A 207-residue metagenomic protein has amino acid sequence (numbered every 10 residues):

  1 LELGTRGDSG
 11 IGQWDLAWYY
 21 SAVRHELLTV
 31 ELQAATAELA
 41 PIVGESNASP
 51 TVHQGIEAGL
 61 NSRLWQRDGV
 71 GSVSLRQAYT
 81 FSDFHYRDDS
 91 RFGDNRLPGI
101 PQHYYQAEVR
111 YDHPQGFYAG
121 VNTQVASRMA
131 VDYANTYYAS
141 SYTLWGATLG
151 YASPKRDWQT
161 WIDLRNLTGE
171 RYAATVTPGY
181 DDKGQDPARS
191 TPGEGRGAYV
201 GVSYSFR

Functional and structural regions predicted by a protein language model:
L1, D8-G10, V52-I56, G99-Y105 (+2 more regions): Residues that define the transmembrane beta-barrel architecture of outer-membrane proteins
E2-G4, D15: Structured core elements
G7-I11, Q66-D68, Y151-K155, F206: A generic beta-sheet turn/junction motif
Q13-V23, A40-D132, S203-S205: Gram-negative outer-membrane beta-barrel transporters
A17, Y133-A139, G146-G150: Short, glycine/charged-rich beta-strand-loop motifs at protein surfaces that mediate ligand recognition and catalysis
R24, T29, R128-A130, Y151-R207: C-terminal beta-signal and adjacent terminal beta-strands/loops of Gram-negative outer-membrane beta-barrel proteins
R24, V30-P41, D88-L97, A126-S127 (+2 more regions): Flexible, surface-exposed loop regions and adjacent strand-edge segments of Gram-negative outer-membrane beta-barrel
Q33-A35, Q54-E57, L64, W145-A147 (+2 more regions): Outer-membrane beta-barrel pore domains
